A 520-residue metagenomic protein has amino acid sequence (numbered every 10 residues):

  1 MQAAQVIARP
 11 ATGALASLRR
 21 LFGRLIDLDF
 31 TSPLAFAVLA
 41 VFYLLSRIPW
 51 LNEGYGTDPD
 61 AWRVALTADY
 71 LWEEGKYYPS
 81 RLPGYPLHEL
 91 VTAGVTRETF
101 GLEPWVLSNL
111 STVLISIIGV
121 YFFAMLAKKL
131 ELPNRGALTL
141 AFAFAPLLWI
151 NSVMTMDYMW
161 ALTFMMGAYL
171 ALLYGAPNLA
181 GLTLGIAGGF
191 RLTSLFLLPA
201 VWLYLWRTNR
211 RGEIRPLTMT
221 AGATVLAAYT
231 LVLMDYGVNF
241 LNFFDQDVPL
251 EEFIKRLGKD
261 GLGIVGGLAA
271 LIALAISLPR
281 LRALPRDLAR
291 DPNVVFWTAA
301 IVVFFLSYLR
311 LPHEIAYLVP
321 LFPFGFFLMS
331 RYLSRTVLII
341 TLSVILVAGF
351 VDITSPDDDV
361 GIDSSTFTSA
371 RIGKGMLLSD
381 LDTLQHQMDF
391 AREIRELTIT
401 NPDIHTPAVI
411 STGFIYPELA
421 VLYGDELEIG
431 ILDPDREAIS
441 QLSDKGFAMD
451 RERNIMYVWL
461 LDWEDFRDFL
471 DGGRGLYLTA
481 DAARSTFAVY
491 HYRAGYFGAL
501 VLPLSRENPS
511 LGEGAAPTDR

Functional and structural regions predicted by a protein language model:
L28-A61, A221-D235, F305-L306, V347-D352: Transmembrane signal-anchor helices characteristic of membrane glycosylation enzymes that use polyprenol
S32-A40, M219-L226, N293, Y332-A370: Signature aromatic-anchored transmembrane alpha helix within multi-pass, membrane-resident enzymes that catalyze glycan
V41, L110-L132, G167, I276-R280: Transmembrane-helix motifs of polytopic, lipid-linked glycan transferases
L82, I150-Y158, E314-I315: Short acidic/glycine- and proline-prone juxtamembrane loop motifs at membrane-interface regions of multi-pass membrane
I118, F122-M125, A141, W160-L179 (+2 more regions): Specific aromatic-rich, kink-prone transmembrane helix
F190, F196, R310-V337: Hydrophobic/aromatic-rich transmembrane helices and adjacent perimembrane loops
E213-I276, F305, L309, A316 (+1 more regions): Membrane-lumen/periplasm interface segments of specific transmembrane helices in polyprenyl phosphate-linked
I345-Y423, I431, T518: Membrane-embedded, lumen/periplasm-facing catalytic core of multi-pass transferases that use lipid-linked donors
